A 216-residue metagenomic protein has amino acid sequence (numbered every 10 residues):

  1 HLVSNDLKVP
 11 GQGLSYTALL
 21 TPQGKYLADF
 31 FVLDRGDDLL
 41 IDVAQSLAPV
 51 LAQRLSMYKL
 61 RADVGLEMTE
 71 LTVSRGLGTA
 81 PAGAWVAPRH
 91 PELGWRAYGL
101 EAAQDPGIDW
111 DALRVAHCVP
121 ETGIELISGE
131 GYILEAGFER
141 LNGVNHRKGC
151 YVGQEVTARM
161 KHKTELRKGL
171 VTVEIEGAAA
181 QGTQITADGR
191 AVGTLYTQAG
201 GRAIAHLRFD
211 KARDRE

Functional and structural regions predicted by a protein language model:
H1, G65-G78, E165-I175: Short glycine-/aliphatic-rich beta-strand segments at the starts of folded cytosolic domains
H1-L27, G36: Acidic, proline/glycine-enriched N-terminal capping motif
V3, L7, L60, K161: Hydrophobic/aromatic-lined pockets within catalytic cores
S15, A28, D37, A62 (+5 more regions): A generic structural signal for short beta-strands and their flanking turns/coil linkers
T17-D29, A80-A84, T157, A187-G193: Short amphipathic beta-strand starts and helix->beta connectors
A28-E121, A187: Acidic, low-complexity central loop/insert segments
D109-H162, R167: A mid-sequence, solvent-exposed acidic-amphipathic segment
A136-V144, A158-E216: Glycine-rich, small/acidic residue-mixed loop/short-helix segments
